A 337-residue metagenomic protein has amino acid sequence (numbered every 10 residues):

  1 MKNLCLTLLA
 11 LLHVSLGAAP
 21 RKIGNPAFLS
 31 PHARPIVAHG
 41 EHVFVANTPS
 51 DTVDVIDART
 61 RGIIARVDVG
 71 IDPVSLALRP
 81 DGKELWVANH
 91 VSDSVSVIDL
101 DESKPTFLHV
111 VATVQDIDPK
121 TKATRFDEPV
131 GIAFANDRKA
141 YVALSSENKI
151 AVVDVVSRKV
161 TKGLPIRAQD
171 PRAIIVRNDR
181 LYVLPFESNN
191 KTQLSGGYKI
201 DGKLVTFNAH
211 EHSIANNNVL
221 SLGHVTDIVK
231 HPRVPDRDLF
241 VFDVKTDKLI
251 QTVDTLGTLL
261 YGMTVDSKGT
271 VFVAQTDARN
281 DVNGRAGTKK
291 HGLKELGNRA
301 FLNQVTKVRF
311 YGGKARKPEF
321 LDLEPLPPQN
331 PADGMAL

Functional and structural regions predicted by a protein language model:
R21-G24, H109-T124, H210-N218, K248-L256 (+1 more regions): Surface-exposed loop and turn segments in beta-propeller and other repeat-based domains that flank or scaffold
I23-D51: Beta-strand-rich domains and repeat architectures in extracellular enzymes and scaffolds, especially beta-propellers
A38-G40, P80-D81, F134-D137, V176-N178 (+1 more regions): Residue-level detector of Asp-centered blade-edge/turn motifs that repeat once per structural unit in beta-propeller
V43-V45, L85-W86, K139-V142, L181-Y182 (+1 more regions): Conserved beta-propeller blade signature
P49, V91, S146, E187 (+1 more regions): Residue-level signature of beta-propeller blades and closely related beta-rich strand-turn architectures in secreted
A58-T60, L100-S103, D154-R158, D243-T246 (+1 more regions): Short loop/turn segments that connect beta-strands within beta-propeller blades
F186-R233, A274-N303: Short, conserved, GDST-rich strand-edge loop motifs in beta-rich repeat architectures
